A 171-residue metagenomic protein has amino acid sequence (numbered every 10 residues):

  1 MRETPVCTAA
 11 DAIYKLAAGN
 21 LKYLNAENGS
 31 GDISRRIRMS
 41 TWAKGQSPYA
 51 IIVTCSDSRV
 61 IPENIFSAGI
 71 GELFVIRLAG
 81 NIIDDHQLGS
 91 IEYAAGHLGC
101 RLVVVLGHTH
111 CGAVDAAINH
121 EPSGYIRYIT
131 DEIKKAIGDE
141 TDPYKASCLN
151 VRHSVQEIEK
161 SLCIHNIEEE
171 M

Functional and structural regions predicted by a protein language model:
M1-G45, G71, N81-G89, Y93-L98 (+1 more regions): Divalent-metal-activated hydrolytic enzyme cores
L16, I52, I76, V105: Divalent metal-coordination and catalytic microenvironments
S47-I51, C55: Glycine/small-residue-rich phosphate/adenosyl-binding loop
A50, R59-I76: Catalytic core of membrane glycerolipid acyltransferases/transacylases, capturing the structured, soluble-facing
T54-R59, A79-I82: Short glycine-enriched loops at secondary-structure junctions
C55-S56, E63, K145: N-terminal active-site beta-alpha-beta segment that forms phosphate/nucleotide-binding and substrate-recognition loops
R101: Short acidic/polar active-site loop segments enriched in Thr and Asp
L106-H110: Histidine-centered catalytic micro-motifs
